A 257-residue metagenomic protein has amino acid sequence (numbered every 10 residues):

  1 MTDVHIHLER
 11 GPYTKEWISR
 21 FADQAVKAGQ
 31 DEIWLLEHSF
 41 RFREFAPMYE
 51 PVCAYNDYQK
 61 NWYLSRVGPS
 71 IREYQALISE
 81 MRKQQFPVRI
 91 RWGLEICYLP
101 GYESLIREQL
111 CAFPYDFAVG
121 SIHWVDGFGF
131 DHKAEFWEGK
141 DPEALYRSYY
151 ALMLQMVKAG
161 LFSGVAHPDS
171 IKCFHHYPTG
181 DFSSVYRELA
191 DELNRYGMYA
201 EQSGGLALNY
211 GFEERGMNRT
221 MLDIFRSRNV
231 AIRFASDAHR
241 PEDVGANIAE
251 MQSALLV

Functional and structural regions predicted by a protein language model:
M1-P100, L105, F174, G180 (+5 more regions): An N-terminally biased module of ancient metal coordination in phosphate/nucleic-acid-related enzymes
A22, V26, C111, V157-K158 (+1 more regions): Non-catalytic positions within long, well-ordered alpha-helices that form the structural scaffold/packing of enzyme
P47-P51, R107, A134-E135, R215-R219 (+1 more regions): Short low-complexity, flexible loop/linker segments enriched in glycine and/or proline with clustered acidic
Q84-Q85, A112-F113, A159: Acidic-histidine catalytic/liganding microenvironments
I96, Y115, G120-R228: Domain-core and long-helix interface of multi-subunit machines
L105-L110, P114: ATP-dependent NMP and nucleoside kinases share a basic, alpha-helical "lid"
E214-V257: Long, positively charged, glycine-interspersed low-complexity recognition regions
